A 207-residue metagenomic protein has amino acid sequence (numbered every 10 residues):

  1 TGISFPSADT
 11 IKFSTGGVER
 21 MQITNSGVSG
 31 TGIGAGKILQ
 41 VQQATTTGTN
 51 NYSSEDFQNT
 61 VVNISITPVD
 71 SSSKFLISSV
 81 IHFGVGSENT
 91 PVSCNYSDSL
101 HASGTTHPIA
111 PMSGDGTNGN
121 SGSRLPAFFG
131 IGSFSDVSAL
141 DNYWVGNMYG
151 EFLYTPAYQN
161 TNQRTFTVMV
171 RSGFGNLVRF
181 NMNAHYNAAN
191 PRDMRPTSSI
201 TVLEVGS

Functional and structural regions predicted by a protein language model:
T1, T15, T24, T67 (+2 more regions): Ser/Thr-centric signal marking residues that sit in or immediately flank functional binding/regulatory motifs
T1-T31, Y143, A189-M194: Beta-strand-rich receptor-binding modules of extracellular spikes/adhesins
S7, G34-V41, S71, P196: A short, polar/charged loop/turn motif at coil->beta-strand junctions and beta-hairpin connectors
S7, I38, Q58-V61, W144-M148: Residues that act as N-cap/strand-start positions at coil-to-secondary-structure junctions
R20-T49, S207: Glycine-rich, low-complexity segments
T45, N50-N51, D56, P68-K74 (+2 more regions): Terminal beta-strand-rich extracellular "head" domains that mediate receptor/glycan or other ligand binding
V62-I66: Extended, low-complexity regulatory regions
